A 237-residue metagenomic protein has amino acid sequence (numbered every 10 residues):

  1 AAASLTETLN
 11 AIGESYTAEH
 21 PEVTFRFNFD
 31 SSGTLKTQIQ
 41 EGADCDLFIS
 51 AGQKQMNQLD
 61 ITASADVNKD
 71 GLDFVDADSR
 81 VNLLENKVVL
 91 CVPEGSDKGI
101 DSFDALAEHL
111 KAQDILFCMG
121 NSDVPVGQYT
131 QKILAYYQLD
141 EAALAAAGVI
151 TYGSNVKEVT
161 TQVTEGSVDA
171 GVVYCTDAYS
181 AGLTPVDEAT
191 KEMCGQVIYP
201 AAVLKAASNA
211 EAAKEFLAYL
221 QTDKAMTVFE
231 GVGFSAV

Functional and structural regions predicted by a protein language model:
A1-E19, G33, G52-Q53, D60-I61 (+3 more regions): Exported/periplasmic ABC-transporter solute-binding proteins
K36, G42-G71, A77-N82: Short beta-strand-centered segments that line the small-molecule binding cleft or hinge of alpha/beta clamshell
I39-Q40, V163: Short hydrophobic patches on amphipathic alpha-helices that form coiled-coil/helix-mediated interaction surfaces
